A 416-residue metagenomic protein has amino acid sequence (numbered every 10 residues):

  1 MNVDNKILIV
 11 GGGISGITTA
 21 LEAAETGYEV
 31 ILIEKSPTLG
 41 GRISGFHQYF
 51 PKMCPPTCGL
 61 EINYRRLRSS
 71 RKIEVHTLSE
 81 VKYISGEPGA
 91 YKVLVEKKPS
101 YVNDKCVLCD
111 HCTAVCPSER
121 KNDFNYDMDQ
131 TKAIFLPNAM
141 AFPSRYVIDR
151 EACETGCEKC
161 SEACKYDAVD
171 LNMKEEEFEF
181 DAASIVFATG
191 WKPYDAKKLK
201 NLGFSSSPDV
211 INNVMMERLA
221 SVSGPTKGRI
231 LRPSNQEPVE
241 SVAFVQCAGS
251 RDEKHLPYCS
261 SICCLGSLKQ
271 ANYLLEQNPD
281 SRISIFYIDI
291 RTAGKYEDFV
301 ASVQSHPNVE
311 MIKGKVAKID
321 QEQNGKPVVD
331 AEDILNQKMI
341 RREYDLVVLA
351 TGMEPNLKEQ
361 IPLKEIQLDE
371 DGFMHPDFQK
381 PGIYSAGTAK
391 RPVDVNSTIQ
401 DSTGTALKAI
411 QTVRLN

Functional and structural regions predicted by a protein language model:
M1-N416: Residues forming the flavin
